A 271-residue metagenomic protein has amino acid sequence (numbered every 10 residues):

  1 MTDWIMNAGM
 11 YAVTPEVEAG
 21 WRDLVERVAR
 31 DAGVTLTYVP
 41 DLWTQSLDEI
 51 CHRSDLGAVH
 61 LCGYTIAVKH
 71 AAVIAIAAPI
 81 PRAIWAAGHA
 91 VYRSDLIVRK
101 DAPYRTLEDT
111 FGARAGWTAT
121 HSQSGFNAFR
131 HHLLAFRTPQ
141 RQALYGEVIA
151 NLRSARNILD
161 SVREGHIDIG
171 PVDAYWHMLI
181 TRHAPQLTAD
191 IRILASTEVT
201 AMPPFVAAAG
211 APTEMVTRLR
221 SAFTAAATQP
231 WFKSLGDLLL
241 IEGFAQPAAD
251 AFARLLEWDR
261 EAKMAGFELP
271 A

Functional and structural regions predicted by a protein language model:
M1-I66, H70-A71, V91, W231-A271: N-terminal hydrophobic or amphipathic helices and topogenic motifs
T2-I5, G9-M10, A78-R93, P185-S221 (+2 more regions): Periplasmic-binding protein-like
I5-V28, G88-I158, K233-E242, D250-F252: Bilobed "Venus flytrap"/periplasmic-binding protein-like clamshell domains and structurally analogous long
R27-A32, D109, R218, A222-W231: Generic non-transmembrane alpha-helical segments
L36-I50, P81-R82, Q140-D160: Short helix-initiation/N-cap motifs at beta->coil->alpha
E49-D109: Acidic, polar ligand-binding/catalytic clefts
H60-A72, L134-A135, R163-E164, D168-T188: A ligand-binding cleft/hinge motif common to bilobed small-molecule-binding domains
N127-R141, N151-R163, D190, T197-V199 (+2 more regions): Hydrophobic, well-ordered secondary-structure segments that either form specific early membrane-associated helices used
